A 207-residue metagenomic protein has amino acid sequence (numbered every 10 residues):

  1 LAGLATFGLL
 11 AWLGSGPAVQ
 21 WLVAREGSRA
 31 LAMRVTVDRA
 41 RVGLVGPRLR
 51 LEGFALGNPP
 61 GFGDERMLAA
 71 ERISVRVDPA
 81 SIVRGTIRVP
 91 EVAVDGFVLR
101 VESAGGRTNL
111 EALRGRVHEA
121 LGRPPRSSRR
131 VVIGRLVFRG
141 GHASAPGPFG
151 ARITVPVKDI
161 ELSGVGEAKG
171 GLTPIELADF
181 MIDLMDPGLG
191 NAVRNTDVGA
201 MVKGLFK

Functional and structural regions predicted by a protein language model:
L1-L31, F180, G199, K207: N-terminal type II signal-anchor transmembrane helix that functions as the membrane-insertion/stop-transfer segment
L4, G16, V37, P124-R126: Hydrophobic alpha-helical segments with strong N-terminal bias
L9-L13, E52, F138: Structural signature of transmembrane alpha-helix termini at the membrane-water interface
G14-L22, M33-R41, P79-R88: Short N-terminal helix-initiation segments at or just after the protein's N-terminus
P17, V45-R48, D64-A69: Generic alpha-helical scaffold signal
R29-G57: Short extracytoplasmic
G53-K207: Secondary-structure transition motifs
